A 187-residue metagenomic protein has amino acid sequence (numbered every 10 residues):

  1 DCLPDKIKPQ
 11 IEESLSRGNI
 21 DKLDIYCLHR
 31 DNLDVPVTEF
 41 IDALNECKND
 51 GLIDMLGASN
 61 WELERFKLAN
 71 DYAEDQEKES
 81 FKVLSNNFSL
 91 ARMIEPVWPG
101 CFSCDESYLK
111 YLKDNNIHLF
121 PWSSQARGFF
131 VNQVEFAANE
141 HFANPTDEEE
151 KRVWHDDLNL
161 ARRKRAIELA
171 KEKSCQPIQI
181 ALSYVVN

Functional and structural regions predicted by a protein language model:
D1-C2, P99: Short glycine-enriched, charge-decorated loop/helix-capping segments at active-site entrances that position
C2-G18, F66-D71: Short, acidic/polar
D5, D21, N49: N-terminal binding-site loop/beta-alpha segment at the start of enzyme catalytic domains that lines or forms
L15-P36: Active-site groove signature of glycoside hydrolases
D31-N187: Beta/alpha (TIM)-barrel catalytic core signal, keyed to glycine-rich beta->alpha loops juxtaposed to Asp/Glu that bind
